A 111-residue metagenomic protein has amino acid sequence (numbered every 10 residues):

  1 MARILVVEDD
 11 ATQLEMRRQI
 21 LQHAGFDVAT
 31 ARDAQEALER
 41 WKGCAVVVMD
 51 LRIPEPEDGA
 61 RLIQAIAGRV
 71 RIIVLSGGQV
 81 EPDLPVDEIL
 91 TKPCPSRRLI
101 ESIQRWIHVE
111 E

Functional and structural regions predicted by a protein language model:
L5, A29-V46, P54: Acidic, metal-coordinating helix/loop segments flanking the phosphotransfer/catalytic sites of two-component signaling
E8: Conserved acidic carboxylate
A11-A29: Two-component/phosphorelay signaling modules centered on CheY-like receiver
W41-G43, Q64-V70, E81: Conserved phosphotransfer cores of two-component systems
D50-A65: Conserved phosphotransfer microenvironments
V74-S76: Hydrophobic/aromatic residues positioned on beta-strands within the core alpha/beta folds
C94-I107: C-terminal output helix
